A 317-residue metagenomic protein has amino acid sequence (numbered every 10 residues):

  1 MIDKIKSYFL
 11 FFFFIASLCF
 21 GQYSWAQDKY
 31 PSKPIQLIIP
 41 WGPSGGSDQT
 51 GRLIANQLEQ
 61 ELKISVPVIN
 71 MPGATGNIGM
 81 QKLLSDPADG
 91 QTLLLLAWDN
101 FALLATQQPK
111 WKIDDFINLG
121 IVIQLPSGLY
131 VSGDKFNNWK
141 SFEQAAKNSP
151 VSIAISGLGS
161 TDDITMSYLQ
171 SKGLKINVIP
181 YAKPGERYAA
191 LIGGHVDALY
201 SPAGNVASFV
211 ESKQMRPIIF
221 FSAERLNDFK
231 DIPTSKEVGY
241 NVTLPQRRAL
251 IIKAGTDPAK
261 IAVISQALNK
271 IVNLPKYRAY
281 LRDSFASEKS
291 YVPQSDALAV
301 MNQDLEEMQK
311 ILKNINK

Functional and structural regions predicted by a protein language model:
M1-F12: Bacterial N-terminal signal peptides that target proteins for export
L10-G21: Bacterial N-terminal signal peptides
A26-D115, L158-D162, K172-D197, F209 (+2 more regions): N-terminal (or domain-start) structured segment
S32-P34, P258-K317: An extracytoplasmic/periplasmic, membrane-proximal ligand-sensing/linker region
I35, S44, V68, L83 (+10 more regions): Residue-level signal for nonpolar/aromatic packing positions in well-ordered secondary structure
K82-Q91, A105-E186, R247-L281: Hinge/capping helix and adjacent helix->loop/strand transition within the periplasmic-binding protein
W98-Q108, S167-S171, G185, A198-D231: A ligand-binding cleft/hinge motif common to bilobed small-molecule-binding domains
I121-G128, I219-A254: Periplasmic-binding protein-like
